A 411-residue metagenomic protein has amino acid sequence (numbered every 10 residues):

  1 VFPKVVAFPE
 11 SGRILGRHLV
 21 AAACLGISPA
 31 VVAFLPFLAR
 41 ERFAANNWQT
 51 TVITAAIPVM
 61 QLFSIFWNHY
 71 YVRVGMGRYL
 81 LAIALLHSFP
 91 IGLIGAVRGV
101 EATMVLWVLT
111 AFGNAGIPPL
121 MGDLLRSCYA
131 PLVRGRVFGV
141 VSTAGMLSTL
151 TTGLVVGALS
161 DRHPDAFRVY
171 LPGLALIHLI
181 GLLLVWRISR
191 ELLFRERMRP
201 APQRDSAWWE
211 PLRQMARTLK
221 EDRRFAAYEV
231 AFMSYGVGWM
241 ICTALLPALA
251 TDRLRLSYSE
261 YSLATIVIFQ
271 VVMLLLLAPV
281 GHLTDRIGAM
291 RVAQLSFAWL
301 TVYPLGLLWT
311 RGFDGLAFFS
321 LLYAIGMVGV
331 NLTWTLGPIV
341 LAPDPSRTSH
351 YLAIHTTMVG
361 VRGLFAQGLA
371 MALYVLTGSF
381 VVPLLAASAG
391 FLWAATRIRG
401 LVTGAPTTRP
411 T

Functional and structural regions predicted by a protein language model:
V1-G12, L192-V230, T411: Juxtamembrane intracellular "pre-TM" segments in multi-pass secondary transporters
V1-L62, R224-T265: Helix-loop boundary and gating motifs at the non-cytosolic
F34-E41, H69, T149-Y170, F365-P383: Transmembrane alpha-helix termini and helix-breaking/packing motifs in multi-pass membrane transporters
F63-M76, S160, L275-A289, Y374: Helix-to-loop junctions at the C-terminal end of transmembrane segments in multipass secondary transporters
S64, F138-L154, T356-A366: Glycine-rich segments within core transmembrane alpha-helices of 12-TM secondary carriers
R78-L93, A175, R291-G306: Structural signature of the two symmetry-related core transmembrane helices
G95, I177-R190, V382-T411: Multi-pass alpha-helical transporter architecture, strongest for 12-TM Major Facilitator/SLC carriers used
G116-Y129, G329-P343: Intracellular juxtamembrane helix-capping segments at the cytosolic ends of symmetry-related transmembrane helices
